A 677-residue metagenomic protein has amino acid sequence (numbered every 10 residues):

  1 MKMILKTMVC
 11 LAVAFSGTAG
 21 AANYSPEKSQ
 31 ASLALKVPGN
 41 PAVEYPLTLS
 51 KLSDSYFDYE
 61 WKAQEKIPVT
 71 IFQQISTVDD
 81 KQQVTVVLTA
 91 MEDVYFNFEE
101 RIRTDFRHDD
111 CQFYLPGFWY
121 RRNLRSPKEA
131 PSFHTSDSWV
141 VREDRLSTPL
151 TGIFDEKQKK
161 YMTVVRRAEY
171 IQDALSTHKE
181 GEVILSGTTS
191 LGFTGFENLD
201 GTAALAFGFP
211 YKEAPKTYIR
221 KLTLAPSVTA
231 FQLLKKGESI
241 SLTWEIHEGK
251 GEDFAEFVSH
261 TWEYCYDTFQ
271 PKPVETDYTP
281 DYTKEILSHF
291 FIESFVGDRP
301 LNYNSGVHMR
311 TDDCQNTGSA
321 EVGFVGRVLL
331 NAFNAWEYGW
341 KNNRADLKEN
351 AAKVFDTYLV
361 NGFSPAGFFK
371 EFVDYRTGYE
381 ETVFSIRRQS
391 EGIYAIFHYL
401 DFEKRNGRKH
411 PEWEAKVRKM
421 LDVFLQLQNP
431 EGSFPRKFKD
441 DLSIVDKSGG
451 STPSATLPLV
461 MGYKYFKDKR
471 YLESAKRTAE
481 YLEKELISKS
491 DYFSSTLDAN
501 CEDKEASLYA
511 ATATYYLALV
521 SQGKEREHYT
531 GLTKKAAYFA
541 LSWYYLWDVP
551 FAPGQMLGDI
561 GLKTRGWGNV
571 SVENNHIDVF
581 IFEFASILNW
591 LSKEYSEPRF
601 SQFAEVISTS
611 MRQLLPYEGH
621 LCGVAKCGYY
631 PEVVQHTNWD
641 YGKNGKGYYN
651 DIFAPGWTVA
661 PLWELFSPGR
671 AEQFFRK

Functional and structural regions predicted by a protein language model:
K2-C10: Sec-dependent signal peptide recognition, specifically the positively charged N-region followed immediately by
Y24-P26, N40, Y56-E65, F72-K236: Beta-strand/loop-rich accessory regions of lumenal/periplasmic or secreted enzymes, predominantly carbohydrate-active
K28-Q30, L35-P46, K51-S53, L234 (+9 more regions): Low-complexity, Ser/Thr/Pro/Gly-enriched N-terminal "stalk/linker" regions
F257-E293, N343-N361, R405-L425, K467-K484 (+3 more regions): Extended, well-ordered alpha-helical scaffold segments
L287-A320, V360-E381, F424-I444, E483-C501 (+2 more regions): Glycine- and aromatic-rich loop/turn segments at beta-sheet edges
L329-A345, E391-K409, S454-D468, Y509-E525 (+3 more regions): Well-ordered alpha-helical scaffold segments within catalytic/enzyme domains
S385-Q389, V445-T456, L486-K489, L497-A511: Aromatic-lined, polymer-binding surfaces characteristic of secreted/periplasmic polysaccharide-degrading enzymes
K535, L546, I581-N589, K593 (+3 more regions): Exposed, low-structure sequence patches enriched in small/polar residues
